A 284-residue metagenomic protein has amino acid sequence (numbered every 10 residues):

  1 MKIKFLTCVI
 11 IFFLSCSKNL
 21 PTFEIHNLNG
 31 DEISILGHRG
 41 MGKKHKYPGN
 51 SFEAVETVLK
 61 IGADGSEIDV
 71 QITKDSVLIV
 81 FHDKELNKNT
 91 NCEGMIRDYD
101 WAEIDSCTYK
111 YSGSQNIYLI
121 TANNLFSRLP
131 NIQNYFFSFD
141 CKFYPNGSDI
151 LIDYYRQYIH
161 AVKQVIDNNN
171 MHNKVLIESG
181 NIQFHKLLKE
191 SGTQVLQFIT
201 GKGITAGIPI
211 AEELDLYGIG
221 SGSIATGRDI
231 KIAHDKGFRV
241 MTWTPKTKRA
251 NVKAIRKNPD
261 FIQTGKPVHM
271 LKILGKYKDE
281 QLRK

Functional and structural regions predicted by a protein language model:
K4-F13: Sec-dependent N-terminal signal peptides
C16-K284: Phosphate-group recognition and catalysis centered on beta-loop-alpha active-site segments
